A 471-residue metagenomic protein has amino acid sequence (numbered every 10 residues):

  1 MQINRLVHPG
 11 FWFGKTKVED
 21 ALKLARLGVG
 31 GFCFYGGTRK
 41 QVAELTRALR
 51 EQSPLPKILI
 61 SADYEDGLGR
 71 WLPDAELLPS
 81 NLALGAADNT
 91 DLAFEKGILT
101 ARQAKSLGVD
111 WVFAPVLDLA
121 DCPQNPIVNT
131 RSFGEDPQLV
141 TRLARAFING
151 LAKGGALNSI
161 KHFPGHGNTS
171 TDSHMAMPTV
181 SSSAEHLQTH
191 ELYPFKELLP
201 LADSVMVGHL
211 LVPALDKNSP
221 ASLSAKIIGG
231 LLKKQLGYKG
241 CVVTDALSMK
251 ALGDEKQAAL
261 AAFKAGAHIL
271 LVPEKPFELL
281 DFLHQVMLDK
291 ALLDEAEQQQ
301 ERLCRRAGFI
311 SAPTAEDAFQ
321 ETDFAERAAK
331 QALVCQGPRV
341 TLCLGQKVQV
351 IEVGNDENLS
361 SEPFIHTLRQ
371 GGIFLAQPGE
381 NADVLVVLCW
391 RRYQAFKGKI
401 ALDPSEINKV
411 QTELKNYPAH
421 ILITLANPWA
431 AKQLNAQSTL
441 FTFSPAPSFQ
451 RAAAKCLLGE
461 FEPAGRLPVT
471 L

Functional and structural regions predicted by a protein language model:
M1-G28, K234-Q235, E255-L471: Preference for extracellular/luminal or secreted protein segments
G10, F32, G37-P54, I58-I60 (+2 more regions): Second-shell residues forming the walls of enzyme active-site clefts
F11-K15, A62-R70, D110-A120, I160-H166 (+2 more regions): Short glycine-enriched loops at secondary-structure junctions
A21-Y35, I98-W111: Catalytic domains of carbohydrate-active enzymes, especially glycoside hydrolases
K57-L59, D110, L157, C241 (+3 more regions): Proline-centered loop/turn at the N-terminus of a beta-strand
G69-L72, A120-Q124, G167-D172, A214 (+2 more regions): Short acidic/His/Gly/Ser-rich catalytic and metal-binding motifs that mark active-site loops of diverse hydrolases
E76-D88, S132-G134: A charged helix-plus-loop insertion that forms the helical arch/lid used to bind and gate nucleic-acid substrates
D88-V109, E191, L260-A265: Alpha-helical scaffold segments that flank or form the walls of functional sites
